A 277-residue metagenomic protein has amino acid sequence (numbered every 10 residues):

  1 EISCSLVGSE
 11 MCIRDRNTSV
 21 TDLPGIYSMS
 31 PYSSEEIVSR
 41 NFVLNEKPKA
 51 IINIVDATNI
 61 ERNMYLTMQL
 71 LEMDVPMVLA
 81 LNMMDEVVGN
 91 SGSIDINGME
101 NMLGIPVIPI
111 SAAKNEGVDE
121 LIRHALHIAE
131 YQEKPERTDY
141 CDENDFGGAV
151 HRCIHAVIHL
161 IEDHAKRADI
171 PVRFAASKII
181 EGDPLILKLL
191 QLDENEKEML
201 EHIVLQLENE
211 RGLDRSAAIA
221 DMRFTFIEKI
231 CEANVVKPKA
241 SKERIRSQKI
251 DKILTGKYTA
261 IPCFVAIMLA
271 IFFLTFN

Functional and structural regions predicted by a protein language model:
E1-I13: Single conserved hydrophobic/aromatic residue that forms the stacking wall/gate of nucleotide- or nucleobase-binding
S3, P31, R62, S91 (+4 more regions): Short, surface-exposed helix-loop/turn micro-motifs enriched in polar/charged residues
T18-Y32: Switch II (G3) loop of P-loop NTPases
D22, N82, S111: Active-site glycine-centered loops adjacent to acidic/histidine catalytic or metal-binding residues that shape
S28-S30, I60-R62, E86-S91, N115-I122 (+3 more regions): Switch/connector loops and helix/strand junctions flanking conserved nucleotide-binding motifs in nucleotide-processing
V38-V107: Conserved C-terminal guanine-recognition region of P-loop GTPase G domains, centered on the G4
V87-Y140: Canonical P-loop GTPase G-domain recognition
G104, Y131, P135-N277: Extended helical scaffolds that flank P-loop GTPase cores
